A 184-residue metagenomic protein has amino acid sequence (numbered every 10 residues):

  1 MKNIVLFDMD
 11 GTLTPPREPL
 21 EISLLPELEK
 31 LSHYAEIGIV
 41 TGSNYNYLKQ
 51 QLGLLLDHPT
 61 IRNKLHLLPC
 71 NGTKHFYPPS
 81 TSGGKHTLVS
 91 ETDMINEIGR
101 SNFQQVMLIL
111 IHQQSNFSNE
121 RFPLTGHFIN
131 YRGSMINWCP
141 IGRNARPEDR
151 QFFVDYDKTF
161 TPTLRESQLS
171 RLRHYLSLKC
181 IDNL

Functional and structural regions predicted by a protein language model:
M1, R62-K64, R132-M135: A structure-centric signal for secondary-structure junctions around beta-strands
K2-L6, S23-A35, H174-K179: A short, Lys/Arg-enriched amphipathic alpha-helix followed by its capping loop at the start of a domain
K2-P19, I39, L67: Asp-based phosphoryl-transfer active-site loop
V5-D10, P69-G72, P79-T81, R132-G133 (+1 more regions): Short loop/turn segments at strand-loop or loop-helix junctions that form parts of catalytic or ligand-binding pockets
G11, D57-I61, W138: A broad "ordered helical/assembly scaffold" signature
P19-H127: Active-site phosphate-binding/coordination module
R121-L184: Conserved acidic, metal-coordinating active-site core of Asp-based, Mg2+-dependent phosphoryl-transfer enzymes
